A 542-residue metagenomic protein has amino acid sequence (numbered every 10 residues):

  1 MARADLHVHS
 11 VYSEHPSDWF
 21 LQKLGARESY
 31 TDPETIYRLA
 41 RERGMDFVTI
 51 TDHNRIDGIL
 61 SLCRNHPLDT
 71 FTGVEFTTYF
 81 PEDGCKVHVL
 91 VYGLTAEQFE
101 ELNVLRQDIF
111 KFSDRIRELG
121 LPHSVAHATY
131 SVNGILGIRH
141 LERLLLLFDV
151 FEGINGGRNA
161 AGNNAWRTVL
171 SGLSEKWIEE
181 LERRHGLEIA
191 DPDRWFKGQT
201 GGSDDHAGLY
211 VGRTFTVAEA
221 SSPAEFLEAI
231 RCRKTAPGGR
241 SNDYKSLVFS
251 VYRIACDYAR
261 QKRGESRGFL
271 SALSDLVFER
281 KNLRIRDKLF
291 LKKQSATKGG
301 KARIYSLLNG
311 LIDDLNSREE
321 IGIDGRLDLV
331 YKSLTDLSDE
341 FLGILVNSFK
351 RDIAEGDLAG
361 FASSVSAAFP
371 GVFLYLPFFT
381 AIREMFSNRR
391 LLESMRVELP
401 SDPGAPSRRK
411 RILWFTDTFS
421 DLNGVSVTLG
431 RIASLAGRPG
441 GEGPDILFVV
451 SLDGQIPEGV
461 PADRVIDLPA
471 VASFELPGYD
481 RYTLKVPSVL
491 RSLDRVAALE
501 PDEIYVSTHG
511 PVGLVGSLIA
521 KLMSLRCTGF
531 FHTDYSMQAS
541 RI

Functional and structural regions predicted by a protein language model:
M1-G84, L209: An N-terminally biased module of ancient metal coordination in phosphate/nucleic-acid-related enzymes
R3-R27, A96-T216, Y244: Domain-core and long-helix interface of multi-subunit machines
H53-I56, T78-Y79, K111-D114, E118-G120 (+3 more regions): C-terminal functional module detector
L342-Y375, L493-G513, M523-R526: Short N-terminal targeting/anchoring amphipathic segment
F369-A462: N-terminal subdomain of nucleotide-sugar transferases
I412, E503, L518-S540: Active-site proximal beta-strand in glycosyltransferases
D463-R495, I542: A short, charged, and often flexible helix/loop element on the N-terminal side of the glycosyltransferase catalytic
